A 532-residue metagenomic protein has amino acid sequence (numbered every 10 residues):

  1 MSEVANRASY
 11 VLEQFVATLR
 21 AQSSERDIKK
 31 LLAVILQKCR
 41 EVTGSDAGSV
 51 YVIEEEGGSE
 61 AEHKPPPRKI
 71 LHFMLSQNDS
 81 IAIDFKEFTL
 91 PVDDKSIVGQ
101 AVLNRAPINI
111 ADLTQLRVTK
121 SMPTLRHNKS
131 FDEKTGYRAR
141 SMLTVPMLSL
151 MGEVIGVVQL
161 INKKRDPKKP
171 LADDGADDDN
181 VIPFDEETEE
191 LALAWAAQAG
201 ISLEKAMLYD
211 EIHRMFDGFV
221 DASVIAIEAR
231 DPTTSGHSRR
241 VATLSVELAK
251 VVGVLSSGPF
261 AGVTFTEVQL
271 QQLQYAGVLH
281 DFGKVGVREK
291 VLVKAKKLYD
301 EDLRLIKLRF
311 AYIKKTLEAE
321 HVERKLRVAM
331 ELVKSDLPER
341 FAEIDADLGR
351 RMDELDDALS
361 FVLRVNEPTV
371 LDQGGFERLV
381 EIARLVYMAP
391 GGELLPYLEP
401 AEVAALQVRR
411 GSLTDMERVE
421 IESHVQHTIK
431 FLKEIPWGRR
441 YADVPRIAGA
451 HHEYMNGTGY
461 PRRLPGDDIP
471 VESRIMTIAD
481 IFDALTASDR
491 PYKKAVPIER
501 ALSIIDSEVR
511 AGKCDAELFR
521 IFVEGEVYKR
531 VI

Functional and structural regions predicted by a protein language model:
M1-V34, K38-V42, L208-A222, L398-A401: Signal-transmission linkers at sensory-effector interfaces
S24-M74, D84-K86, D93-I97, N104 (+5 more regions): Helix-loop-beta substructure at the N-terminus of cytosolic sensory domains that couple signal/ligand detection
S49-I97, Q115-L116, M122, V278 (+7 more regions): GAF sensory/regulatory domain recognition with acknowledged cross-activation on helical regulatory dimers
I70-L143, A389, A405-V408, T414-D415 (+2 more regions): Regulatory sensory and allosteric helical modules in signal-transduction proteins and certain transcription factors
Q100-P107, V157, D166, D178 (+6 more regions): Signal-transmission/dimerization alpha-helices at domain junctions
A111-S141, N162-I182, Y454-P465: Signal-transducing coupling segments at domain and membrane junctions
R140-S149, V154-G156: A short, aliphatic-rich beta-strand micro-motif
D179, P183-E187, S223, V293-A319 (+4 more regions): Divalent-cation-assisted or electrostatically stabilized phosphate/pyrophosphate-binding catalytic cores
